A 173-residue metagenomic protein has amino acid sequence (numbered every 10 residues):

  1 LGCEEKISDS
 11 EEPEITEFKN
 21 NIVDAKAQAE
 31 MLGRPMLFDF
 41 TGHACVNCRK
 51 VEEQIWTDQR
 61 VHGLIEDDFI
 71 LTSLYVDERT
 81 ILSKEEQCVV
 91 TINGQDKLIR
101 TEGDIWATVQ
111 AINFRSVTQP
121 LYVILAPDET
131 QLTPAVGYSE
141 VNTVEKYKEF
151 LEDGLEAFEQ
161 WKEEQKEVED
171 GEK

Functional and structural regions predicted by a protein language model:
L1-F38, G42-K173: Proteins that catalyze or organize thiol-disulfide redox chemistry and the adjacent proteostasis machinery handling
